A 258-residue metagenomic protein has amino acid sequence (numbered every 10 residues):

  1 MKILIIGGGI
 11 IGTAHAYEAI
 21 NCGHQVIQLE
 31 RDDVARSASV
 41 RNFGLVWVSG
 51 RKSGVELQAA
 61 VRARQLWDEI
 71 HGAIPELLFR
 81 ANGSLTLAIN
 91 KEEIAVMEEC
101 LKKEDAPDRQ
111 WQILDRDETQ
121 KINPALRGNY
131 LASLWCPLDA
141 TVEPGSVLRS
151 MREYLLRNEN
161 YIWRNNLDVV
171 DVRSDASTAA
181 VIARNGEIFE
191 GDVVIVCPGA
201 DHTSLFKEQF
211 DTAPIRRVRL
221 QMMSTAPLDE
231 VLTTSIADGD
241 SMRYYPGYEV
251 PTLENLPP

Functional and structural regions predicted by a protein language model:
M1-I11, I27: Beta1/beta-strand and adjacent pyrophosphate-binding region of the FAD-binding site in flavoprotein oxidoreductases
G8, G50, P198-G199: Glycine-rich, N-terminal phosphate-binding loop of Rossmann-like dinucleotide-binding domains
I11, V34, D201: Conserved Rossmann-like nucleotide-cofactor binding loop
A16, I20, Y154: Gly/Ala-rich phosphate-binding loop of Rossmann-like dinucleotide-binding domains, activating on the conserved
I20-V40: Glycine-rich FAD pyrophosphate-binding loop
F43-I122: Dinucleotide-binding Rossmann-like beta1-alpha1 core, especially the glycine-rich loop that anchors the ADP
L134-V193, C197: Helical element adjacent to the flavin cofactor pocket in flavoenzyme catalytic cores
V172-S177, A183-P258: Flavin-dependent oxidoreductases
